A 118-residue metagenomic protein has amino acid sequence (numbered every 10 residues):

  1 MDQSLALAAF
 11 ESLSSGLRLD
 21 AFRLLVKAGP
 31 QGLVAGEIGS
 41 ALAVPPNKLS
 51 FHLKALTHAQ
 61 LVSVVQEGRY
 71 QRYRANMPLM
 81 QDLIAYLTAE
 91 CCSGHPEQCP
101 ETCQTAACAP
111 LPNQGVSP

Functional and structural regions predicted by a protein language model:
M1-A6, L53, Q66: N-terminal/domain-start segments enriched in small and hydrophobic, helix-friendly residues, covering either
M1-L5, V26-K27, M77-P118: Amphipathic alpha-helical dimerization/coiled-coil segments that flank or bridge DNA-binding/regulatory modules
S4-P45, Y70-L79: N-terminal helix-turn-helix DNA-binding core of bacterial DNA-binding proteins
S40, T57-H58: Alpha-helical residues within the helix-turn-helix
P45-P46, H52: Short coil turns linking two alpha-helices in DNA-binding domains
L49, L56, Y73: Divalent metal-coordination and catalytic microenvironments
H58-E67, R74: Beta-hairpin "wing" of winged helix-turn-helix
R69-Y70, I84: Charged low-complexity stretches with an acidic bias
